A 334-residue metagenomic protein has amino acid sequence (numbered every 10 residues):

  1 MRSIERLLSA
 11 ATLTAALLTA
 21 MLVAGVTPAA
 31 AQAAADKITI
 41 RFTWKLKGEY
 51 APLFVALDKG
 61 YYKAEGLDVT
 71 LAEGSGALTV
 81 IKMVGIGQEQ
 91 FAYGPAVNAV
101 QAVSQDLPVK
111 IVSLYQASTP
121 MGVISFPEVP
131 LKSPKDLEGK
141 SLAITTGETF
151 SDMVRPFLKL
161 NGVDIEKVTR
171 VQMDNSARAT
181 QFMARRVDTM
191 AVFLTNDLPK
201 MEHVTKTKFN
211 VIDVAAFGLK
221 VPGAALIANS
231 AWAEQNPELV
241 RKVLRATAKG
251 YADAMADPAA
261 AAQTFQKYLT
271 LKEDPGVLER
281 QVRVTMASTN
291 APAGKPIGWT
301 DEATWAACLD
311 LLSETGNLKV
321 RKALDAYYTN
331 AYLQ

Functional and structural regions predicted by a protein language model:
M1-R6: N-terminal secretory signal peptides that target proteins for export/translocation
A10-G25: Bacterial N-terminal signal peptides
V26-Q32: Sec/Tat signal peptide C-region and signal peptidase I cleavage site
Q32-A184, D188-T195, I212-V214, K220: Short, glycine-/small- and polar/acidic-enriched structural segments that line small-molecule recognition paths
V97, A177-Q181, R185-L271: Pocket-lining segment of extracytoplasmic ligand-binding domains
I165-T169, L271-V282, L318-A326: Short, surface-exposed acidic
Q235-T315: Secondary-structure end/capping motifs
W305-Q334: Conserved C-terminal helix/tail region of periplasmic/extracytoplasmic solute-binding proteins
